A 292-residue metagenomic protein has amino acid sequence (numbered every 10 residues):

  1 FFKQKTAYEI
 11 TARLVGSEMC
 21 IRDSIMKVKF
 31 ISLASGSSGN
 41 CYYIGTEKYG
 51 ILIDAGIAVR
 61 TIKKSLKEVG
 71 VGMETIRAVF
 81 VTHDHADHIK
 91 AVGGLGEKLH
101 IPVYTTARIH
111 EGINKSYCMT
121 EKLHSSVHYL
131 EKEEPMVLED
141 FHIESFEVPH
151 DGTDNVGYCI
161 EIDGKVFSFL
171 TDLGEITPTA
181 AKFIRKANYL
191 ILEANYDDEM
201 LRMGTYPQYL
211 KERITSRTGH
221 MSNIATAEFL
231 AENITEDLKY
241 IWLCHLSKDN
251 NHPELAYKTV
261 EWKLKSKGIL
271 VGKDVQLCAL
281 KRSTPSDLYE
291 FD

Functional and structural regions predicted by a protein language model:
F1-D23: Single conserved hydrophobic/aromatic residue that forms the stacking wall/gate of nucleotide- or nucleobase-binding
I25-V69, D154-D172, Y189: Conserved beta-strand hairpin/beta-sheet module of binuclear metal-dependent hydrolase folds, prominently
I31-C41, H83-H88, V92, S145: Structured catalytic core of nucleotide-sugar glycosyltransferases
S38, H85-I89, E111-G112, T153 (+3 more regions): Active-site environment of divalent metal-dependent phosphoester hydrolases
I53-G56, R77-D84, Y104-A107, S168-T171 (+3 more regions): Active-site neighborhood of phospho(di)ester-bond hydrolases with catalytic His/Asp-centered motifs
V59-T106: Active-site metal-binding motif and surrounding structural segment of the metallo-beta-lactamase
A107-V156, E161-G164: Metallo-beta-lactamase
P178-C278: Cap/insert and terminal regions of metallo-dependent hydrolase folds
